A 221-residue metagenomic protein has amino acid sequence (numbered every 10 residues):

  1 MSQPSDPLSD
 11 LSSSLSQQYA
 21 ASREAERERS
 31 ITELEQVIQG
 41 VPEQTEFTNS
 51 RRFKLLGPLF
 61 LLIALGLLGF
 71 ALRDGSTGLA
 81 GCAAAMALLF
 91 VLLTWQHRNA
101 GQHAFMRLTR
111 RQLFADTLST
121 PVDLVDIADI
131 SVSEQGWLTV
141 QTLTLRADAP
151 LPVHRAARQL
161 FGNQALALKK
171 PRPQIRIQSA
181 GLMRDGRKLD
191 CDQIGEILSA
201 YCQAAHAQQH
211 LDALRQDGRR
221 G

Functional and structural regions predicted by a protein language model:
M1-V37, R155-G221: Terminal and domain-flanking low-complexity segments
G40-F47, V122, L143, P173-R184: Generic detection of short hydrophobic beta-strand segments and adjacent strand-loop junctions
P42-A104: Alpha-helical transmembrane spans
F47-L59, M86-V91, F114, S119-I127 (+2 more regions): Short N-terminal helix-initiation segments at or just after the protein's N-terminus
T48, T109, D116, V125 (+2 more regions): A structural detector for beta-sheet-dominated domains
L93-S131: Conserved beta-hairpin
F105-F114, D129-T142, A213-G221: Juxtamembrane/interfacial segments around transmembrane helices
T117-A156: Acidic, Ser/Thr-rich low-complexity segments on the non-lumenal side of membrane proteins
